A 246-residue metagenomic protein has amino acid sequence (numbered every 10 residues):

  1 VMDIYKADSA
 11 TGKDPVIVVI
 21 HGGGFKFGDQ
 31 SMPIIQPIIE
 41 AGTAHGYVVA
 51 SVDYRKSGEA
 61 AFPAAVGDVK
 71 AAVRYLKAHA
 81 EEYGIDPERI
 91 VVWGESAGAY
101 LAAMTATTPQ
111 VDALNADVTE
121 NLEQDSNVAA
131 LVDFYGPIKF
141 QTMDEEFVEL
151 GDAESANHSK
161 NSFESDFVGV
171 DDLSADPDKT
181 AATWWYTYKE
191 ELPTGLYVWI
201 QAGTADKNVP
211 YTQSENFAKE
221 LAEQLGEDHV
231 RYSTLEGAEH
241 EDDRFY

Functional and structural regions predicted by a protein language model:
V1-G12: N-terminal cap/lid segment of alpha/beta-hydrolase-fold proteins
K13-G24: Short beta-strand element of the alpha/beta-hydrolase
I20-G22, L76, A202: The conserved beta1-alpha1 loop
G24-D29, V49, Y75: Serine-hydrolase catalytic-loop signature spanning alpha/beta hydrolases and amidase-signature enzymes
S31-A50: Short amphipathic alpha-helix adjacent to the substrate-entry channel of hydrolases
A71-V148: Primarily recognizes the serine-hydrolase "nucleophile elbow" in alpha/beta-hydrolase and SGNH/GDSL folds
L114, T142-E190: Mobile cap/lid helix-loop segments that gate and shape the active-site cleft of serine hydrolases
W199-T204, N208-Y246: C-terminal catalytic histidine-bearing segment of alpha/beta-hydrolase fold enzymes
